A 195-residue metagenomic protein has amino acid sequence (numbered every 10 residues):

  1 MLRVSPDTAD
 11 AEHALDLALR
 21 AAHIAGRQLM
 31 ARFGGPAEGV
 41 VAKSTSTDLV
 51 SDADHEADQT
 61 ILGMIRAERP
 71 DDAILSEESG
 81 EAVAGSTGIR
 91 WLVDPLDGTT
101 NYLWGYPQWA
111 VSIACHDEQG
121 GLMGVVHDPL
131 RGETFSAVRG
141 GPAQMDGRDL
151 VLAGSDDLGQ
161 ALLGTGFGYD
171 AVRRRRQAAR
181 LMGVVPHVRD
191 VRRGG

Functional and structural regions predicted by a protein language model:
M1-L96, A179: N-terminal subdomain of lithium-sensitive/metallo-dependent phosphomonoesterases centered on the IMPase/IPPase/PAP
A37-V41, A143, V188-R192: Short secondary-structure junctions
D54, Y102-L103, V191-G194: Short glycine/threonine-rich catalytic loop with a Thr-x-Gly-x-Asp
E77-S79, P95-L96, P129, G166-F167 (+2 more regions): Fold-independent oxyanion-binding glycine-rich loops and adjacent beta-strand/coil segments at enzyme active sites
G85-Q144: DPxDG-like acidic metal-binding loop motif
M145-D149: A structural micro-motif at secondary-structure boundaries
V151-G195: An extended, acidic
